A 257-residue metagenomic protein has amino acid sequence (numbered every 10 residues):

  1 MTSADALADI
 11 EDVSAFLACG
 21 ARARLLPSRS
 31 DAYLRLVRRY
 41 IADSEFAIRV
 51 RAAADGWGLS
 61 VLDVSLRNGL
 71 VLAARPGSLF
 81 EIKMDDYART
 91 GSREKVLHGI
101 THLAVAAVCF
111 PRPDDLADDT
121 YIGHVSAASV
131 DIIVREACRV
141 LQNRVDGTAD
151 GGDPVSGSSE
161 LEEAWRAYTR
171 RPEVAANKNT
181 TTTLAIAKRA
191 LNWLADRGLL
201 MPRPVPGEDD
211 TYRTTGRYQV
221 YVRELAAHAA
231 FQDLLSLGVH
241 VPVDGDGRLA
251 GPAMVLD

Functional and structural regions predicted by a protein language model:
M1-P113: Eukaryotic partner-binding/assembly regions in large regulatory complexes
T2-D9, E162, L249-D257: Long, charge-rich, low-complexity alpha-helical segments
S28-Y33, L116-R135, Q142-T148, G152-K178: Short acidic, hydrophobic short linear motifs in intrinsically disordered regions
A42-R49, N179-R197: Short amphipathic alpha-helical interaction segments
A54-S65, L191-G207: A short, conserved structural fragment
N68-L72, G207-G216: Minor-groove-contacting beta-hairpin "wing" of winged helix-turn-helix DNA-binding domains
V145, E173, N177-K178, K188 (+2 more regions): A contiguous, surface-oriented mixed alpha/beta subdomain in the mid-to-C-terminal portion of proteins that forms
T169-A176, G216-D257: Short, amphipathic alpha-helical interaction segments positioned at domain boundaries
